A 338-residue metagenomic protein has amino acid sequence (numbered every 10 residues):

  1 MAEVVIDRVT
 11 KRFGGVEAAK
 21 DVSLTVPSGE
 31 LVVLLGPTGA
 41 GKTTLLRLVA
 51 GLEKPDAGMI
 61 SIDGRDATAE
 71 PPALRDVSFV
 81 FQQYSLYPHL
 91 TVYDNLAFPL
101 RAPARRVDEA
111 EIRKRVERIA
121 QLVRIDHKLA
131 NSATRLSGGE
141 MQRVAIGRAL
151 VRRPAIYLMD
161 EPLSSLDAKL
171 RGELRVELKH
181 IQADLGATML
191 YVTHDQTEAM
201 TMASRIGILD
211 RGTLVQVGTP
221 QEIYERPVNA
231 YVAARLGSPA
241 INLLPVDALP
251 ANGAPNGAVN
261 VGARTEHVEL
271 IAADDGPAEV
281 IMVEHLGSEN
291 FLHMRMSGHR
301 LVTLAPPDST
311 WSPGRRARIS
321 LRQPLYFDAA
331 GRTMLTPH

Functional and structural regions predicted by a protein language model:
L31, L74-S78, Q82, L86-V228: ABC ATPase nucleotide-binding domains
L35-P37: The feature captures the beta-strand-to-loop junction immediately N-terminal to the Walker
A50: Helix-to-loop junction immediately C-terminal to a conserved catalytic motif
D56-M59, R211: Conserved coupling/switch loops of ABC nucleotide-binding domains, chiefly the family-specific signature
G58-D66: Conserved ABC transporter NBD signature motif
P239, N252-H338: Non-catalytic connector elements of ABC transporters
